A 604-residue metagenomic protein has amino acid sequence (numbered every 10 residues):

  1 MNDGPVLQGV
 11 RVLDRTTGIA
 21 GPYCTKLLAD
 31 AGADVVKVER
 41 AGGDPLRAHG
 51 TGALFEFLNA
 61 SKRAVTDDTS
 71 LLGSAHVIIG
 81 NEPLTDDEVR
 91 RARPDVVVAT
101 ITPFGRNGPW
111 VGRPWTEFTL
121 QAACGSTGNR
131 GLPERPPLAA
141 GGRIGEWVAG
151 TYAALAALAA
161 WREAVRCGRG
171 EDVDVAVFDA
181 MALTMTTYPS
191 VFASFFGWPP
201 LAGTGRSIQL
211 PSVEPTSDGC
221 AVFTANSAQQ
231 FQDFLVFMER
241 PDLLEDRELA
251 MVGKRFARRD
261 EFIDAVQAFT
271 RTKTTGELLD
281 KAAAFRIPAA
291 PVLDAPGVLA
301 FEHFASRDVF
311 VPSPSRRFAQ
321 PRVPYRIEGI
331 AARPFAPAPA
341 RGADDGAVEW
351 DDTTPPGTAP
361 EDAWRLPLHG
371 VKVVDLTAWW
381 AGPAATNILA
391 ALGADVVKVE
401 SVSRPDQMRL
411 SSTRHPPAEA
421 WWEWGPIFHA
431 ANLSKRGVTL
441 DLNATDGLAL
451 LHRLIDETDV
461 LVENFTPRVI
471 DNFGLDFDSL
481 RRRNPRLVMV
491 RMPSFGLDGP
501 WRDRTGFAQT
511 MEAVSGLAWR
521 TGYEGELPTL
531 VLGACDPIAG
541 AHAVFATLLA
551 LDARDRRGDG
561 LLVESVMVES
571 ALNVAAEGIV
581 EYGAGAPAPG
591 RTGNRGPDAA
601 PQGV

Functional and structural regions predicted by a protein language model:
M1-R169, A265, G276, S313-P314 (+4 more regions): N-terminal helix-loop segment corresponding to the beta1-alpha1 unit of nucleotide/adenylate-binding folds
G42, P103-G105, V177-A182, D218-C220 (+5 more regions): Glycine-rich beta-alpha junction loops
A157, A295-G297, D308, T547 (+1 more regions): C-terminal substrate-binding/catalytic lobe of Rossmann-fold NAD(P)-dependent oxidoreductases
A160-L201, P291, A295, A550-R595: Substrate-binding/catalytic subdomain of NAD(P)-dependent oxidoreductase enzymes
L201-R206, P211-S212, S315-F318, A338-A340 (+3 more regions): Short Gly/Pro-enriched turn/cap motifs at secondary-structure boundaries
Q209-F285, A289, P296, E302 (+2 more regions): Aromatic-enriched alpha-helical interface/lid elements that frame and gate functional surfaces
A284-F335: A glycine-rich dinucleotide-binding beta-alpha-beta segment and adjacent secondary-structure elements that constitute
